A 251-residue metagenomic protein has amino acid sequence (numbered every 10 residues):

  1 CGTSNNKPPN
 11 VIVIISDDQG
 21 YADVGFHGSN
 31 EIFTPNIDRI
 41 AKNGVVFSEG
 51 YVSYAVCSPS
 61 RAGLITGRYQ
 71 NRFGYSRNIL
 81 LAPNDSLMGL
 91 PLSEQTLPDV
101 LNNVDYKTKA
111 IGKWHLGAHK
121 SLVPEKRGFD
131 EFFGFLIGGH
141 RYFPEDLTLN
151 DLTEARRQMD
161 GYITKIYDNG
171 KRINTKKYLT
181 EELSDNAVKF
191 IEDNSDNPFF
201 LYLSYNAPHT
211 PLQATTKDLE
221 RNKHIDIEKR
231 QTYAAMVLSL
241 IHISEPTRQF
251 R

Functional and structural regions predicted by a protein language model:
S4-V45, W114: Active-site-proximal N-terminal segment of extracellular/periplasmic enzymes that hydrolyze or transfer
Q19-G20, Y69-Q70, W114-H115, N206: Catalytic metal-binding/acid-base residues of hydrolase active sites
S29-T34, Y51-V56, S86-Q95, I173-L183 (+1 more regions): A short beta-strand-to-alpha-helix junction
N30-R61, G67, D105-K109, D130-L136: Short, structured active-site-proximal loop/turn typified by the sulfatase FGly-forming signature C/S-X-P-X-R
R61, T66-N71, Y205-L212: Glycine-rich, acidic and aromatic/proline-enriched surface loops and short helix-turn segments that act as binding
Y75-Y106, L116-F199, Y205-A214, L219-K223: Formylglycine-dependent
I241-R251: Single conserved hydrophobic/aromatic residue that forms the stacking wall/gate of nucleotide- or nucleobase-binding
